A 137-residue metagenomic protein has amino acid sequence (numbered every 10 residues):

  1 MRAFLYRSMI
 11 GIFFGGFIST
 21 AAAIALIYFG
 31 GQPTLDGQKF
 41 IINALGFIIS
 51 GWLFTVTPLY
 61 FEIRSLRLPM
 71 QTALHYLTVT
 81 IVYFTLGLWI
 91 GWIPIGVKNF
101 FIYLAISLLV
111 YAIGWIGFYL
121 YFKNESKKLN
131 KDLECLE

Functional and structural regions predicted by a protein language model:
M1-F29: N-terminal signal-anchor transmembrane alpha-helix
A3, R7, G11, K39 (+6 more regions): Residue-level signature of transmembrane alpha-helical entry/exit and packing/kink sites in multi-pass membrane
I10, L109-K127: Membrane-water interface at the C-terminal end of transmembrane alpha helices
F14, I18-A23, S50, F54 (+3 more regions): Alpha-helical transmembrane segments of multipass membrane proteins
L26-K39, N43-P69: Membrane-helix boundary/interface segments in integral membrane proteins
M70-W89: Hydrophobic alpha-helical membrane segments
G87-I102: Membrane-helix boundary connector in multi-pass membrane proteins
K128-E137: Short, highly charged, low-complexity non-transmembrane loops/tails of multi-pass membrane proteins
